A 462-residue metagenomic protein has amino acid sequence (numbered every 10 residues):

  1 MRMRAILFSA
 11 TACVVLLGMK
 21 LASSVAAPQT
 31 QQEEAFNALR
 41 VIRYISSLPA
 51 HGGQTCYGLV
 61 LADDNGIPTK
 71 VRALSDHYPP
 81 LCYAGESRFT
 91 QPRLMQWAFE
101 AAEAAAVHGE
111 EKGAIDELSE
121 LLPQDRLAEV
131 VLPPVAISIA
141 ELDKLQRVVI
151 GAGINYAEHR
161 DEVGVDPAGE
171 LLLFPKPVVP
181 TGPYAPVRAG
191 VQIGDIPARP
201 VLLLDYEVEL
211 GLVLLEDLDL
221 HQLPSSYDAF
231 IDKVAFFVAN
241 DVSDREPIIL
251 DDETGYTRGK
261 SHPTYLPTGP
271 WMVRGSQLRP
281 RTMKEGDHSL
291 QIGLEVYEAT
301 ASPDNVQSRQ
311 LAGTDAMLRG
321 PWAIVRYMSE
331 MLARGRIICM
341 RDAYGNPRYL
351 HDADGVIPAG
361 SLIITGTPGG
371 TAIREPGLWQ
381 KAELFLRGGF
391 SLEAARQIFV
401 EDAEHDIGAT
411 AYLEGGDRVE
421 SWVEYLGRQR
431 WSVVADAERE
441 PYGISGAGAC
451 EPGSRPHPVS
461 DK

Functional and structural regions predicted by a protein language model:
M1-A10: Bacterial N-terminal signal peptides that target proteins for export
S9-K20: Bacterial N-terminal signal peptides
K20-Q29: Signal peptide processing junction and immediate N-terminal pro/mature segment of secreted/exported proteins
T30-A50, R72, Y83-A312, W322-A323 (+8 more regions): Active-site microenvironments in enzyme catalytic cores
Q32-A50, Q54-P80, K260-P270, D315-A316 (+3 more regions): Charged, cofactor-coupling segments
S361-I363: Metal-dependent active-site segment of extracytoplasmic phospho-/sulfohydrolases and closely related
